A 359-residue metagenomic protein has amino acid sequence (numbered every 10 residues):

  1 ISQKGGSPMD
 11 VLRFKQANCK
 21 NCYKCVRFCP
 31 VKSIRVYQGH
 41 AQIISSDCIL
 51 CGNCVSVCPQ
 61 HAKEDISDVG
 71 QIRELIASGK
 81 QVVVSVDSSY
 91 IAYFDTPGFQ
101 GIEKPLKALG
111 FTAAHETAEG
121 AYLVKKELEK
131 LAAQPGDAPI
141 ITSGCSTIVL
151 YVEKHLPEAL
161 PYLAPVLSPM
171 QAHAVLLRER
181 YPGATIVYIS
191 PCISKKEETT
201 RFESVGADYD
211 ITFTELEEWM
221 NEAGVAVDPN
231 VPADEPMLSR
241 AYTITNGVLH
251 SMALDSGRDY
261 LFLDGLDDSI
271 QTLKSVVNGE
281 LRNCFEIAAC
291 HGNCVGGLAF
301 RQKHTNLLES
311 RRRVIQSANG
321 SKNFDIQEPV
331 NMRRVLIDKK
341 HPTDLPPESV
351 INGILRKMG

Functional and structural regions predicted by a protein language model:
Q3-S7, I66-G359: Iron-sulfur-associated redox domains of electron-transfer enzymes in respiratory and anaerobic energy metabolism
D10-F14, K20-S45, I49, N53-V69 (+2 more regions): Iron-sulfur cluster-binding cysteine motifs and their immediate structural context in ferredoxin-like electron-transfer
